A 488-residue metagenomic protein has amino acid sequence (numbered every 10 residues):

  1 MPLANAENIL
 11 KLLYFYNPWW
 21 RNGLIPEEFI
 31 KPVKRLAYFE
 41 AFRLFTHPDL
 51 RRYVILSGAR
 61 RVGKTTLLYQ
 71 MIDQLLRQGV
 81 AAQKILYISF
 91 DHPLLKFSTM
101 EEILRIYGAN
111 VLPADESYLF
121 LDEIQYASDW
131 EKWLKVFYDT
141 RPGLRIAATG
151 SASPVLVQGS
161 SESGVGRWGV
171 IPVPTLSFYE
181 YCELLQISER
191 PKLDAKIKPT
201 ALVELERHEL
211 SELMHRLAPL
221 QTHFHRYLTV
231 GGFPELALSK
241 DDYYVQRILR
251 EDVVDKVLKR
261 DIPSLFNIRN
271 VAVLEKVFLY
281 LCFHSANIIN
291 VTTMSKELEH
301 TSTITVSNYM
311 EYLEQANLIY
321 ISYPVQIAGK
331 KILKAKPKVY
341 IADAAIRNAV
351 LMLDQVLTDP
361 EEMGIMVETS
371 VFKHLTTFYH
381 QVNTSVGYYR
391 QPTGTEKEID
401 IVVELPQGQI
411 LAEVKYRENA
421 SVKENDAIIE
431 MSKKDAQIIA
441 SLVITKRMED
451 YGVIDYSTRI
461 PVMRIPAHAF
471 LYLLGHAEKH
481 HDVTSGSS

Functional and structural regions predicted by a protein language model:
M1-D49, G486-S487: A short, basic N-terminal segment
P2-L3, I9, L13, G159-L274 (+1 more regions): Interdomain motor-coupling "hinge/lid" segment immediately C-terminal to the ATP-binding subdomain of NTP-driven enzymes
P2-N8, A237-G408: Accessory nucleic acid-recognition modules appended to NTPase machines
L56: Hydrophobic anchor at the beta1->P-loop junction of P-loop NTPases
K64: Conserved lysine of the Walker
L67: Hydrophobic positions on the alpha1 helix immediately C-terminal to the Walker A/P-loop
L86-A114: Short glycine-rich substrate-engagement loop in P-loop NTPases that contacts/grips substrate
E206, M448-S488: Domain-level recognition of nuclease-like catalytic cores that cleave nucleotide substrates
